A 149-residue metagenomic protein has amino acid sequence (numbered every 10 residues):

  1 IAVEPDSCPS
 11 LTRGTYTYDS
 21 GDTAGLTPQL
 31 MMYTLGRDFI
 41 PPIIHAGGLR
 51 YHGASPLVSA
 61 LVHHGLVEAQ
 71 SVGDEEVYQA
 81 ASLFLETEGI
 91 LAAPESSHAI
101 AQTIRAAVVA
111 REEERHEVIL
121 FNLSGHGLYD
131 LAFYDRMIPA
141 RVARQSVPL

Functional and structural regions predicted by a protein language model:
A2-I90, P94, R136-L149: Active-site/ligand-binding loops adjacent to catalytic centers
V3, T17, Q102-L149: Catalytic phosphate/nucleotide-handling subdomain of diverse soluble enzymes
S7, H98, L128: Short, glycine/acidic-enriched loop or turn micro-motifs at the edges of active sites
L91-T103: Substrate-binding/catalytic subdomain of NAD(P)-dependent oxidoreductase enzymes
